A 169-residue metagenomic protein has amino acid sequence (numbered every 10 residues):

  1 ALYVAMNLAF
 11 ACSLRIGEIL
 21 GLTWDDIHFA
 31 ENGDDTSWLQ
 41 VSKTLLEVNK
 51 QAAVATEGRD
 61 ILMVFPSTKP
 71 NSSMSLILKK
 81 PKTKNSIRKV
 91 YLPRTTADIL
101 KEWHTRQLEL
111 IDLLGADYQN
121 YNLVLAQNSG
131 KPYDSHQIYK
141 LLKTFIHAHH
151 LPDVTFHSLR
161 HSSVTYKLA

Functional and structural regions predicted by a protein language model:
A1-I16, L20-L22, N32-T36, N49 (+2 more regions): Basic, Lys/Arg- and aromatic-enriched nucleic-acid-binding interface segment
A1-L2, C12, V90, T105-A169: Short, basic (Lys/Arg/His-rich) helix/loop patches that form interaction surfaces in the mid-to-C-terminal regions
N7, K101, Y166: A cross-family signal for key residues in well-ordered alpha-helices that form functional helical elements
F10-C12, L45, T96, S129: Short, flexible loop/turn elements at secondary-structure junctions
R15, T96, R160: A generic "binding-loop/recognition-motif" signal
R15, V48-N49, I99, Y133 (+1 more regions): Flexible loop/turn segments at secondary-structure boundaries
L22-E109: Conserved tyrosine-mediated DNA breakage-rejoining catalytic core shared by Y-recombinases
